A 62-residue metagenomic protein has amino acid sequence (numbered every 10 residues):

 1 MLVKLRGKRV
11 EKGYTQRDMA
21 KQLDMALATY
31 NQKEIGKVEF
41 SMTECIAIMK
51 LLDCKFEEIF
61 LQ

Functional and structural regions predicted by a protein language model:
V3-Q22: Short basic helix-loop element that most often maps to the first helix and adjoining turn of HTH DNA-binding modules
L5, L23, L27, L51-L52: Generic leucine side-chain signal with a strong bias for well-ordered alpha-helical environments
E11, K37-F40, L51: Helix-turn-helix/winged-helix DNA-binding modules
D18, T29, E58: Residues in the helix-turn-helix
M25-E39: Recognition helix of helix-turn-helix/homeodomain-like DNA-binding domains that insert into the DNA major groove
T43-E58: DNA major-groove recognition helix of helix-turn-helix/homeodomain DNA-binding modules
F60-Q62: Short amphipathic recognition helices of helix-turn-helix/homeodomain-type DNA-binding modules
